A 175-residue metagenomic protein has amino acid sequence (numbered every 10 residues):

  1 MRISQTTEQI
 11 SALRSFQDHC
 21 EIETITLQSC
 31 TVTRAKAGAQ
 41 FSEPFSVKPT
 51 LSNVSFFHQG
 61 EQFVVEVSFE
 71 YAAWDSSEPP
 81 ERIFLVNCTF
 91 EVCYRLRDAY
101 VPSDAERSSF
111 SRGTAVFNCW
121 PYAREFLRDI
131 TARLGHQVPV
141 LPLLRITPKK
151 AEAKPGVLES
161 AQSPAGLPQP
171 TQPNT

Functional and structural regions predicted by a protein language model:
M1-F117, E125-T175: N-terminal intrinsically disordered, cationic/polar leader segments that include organellar targeting peptides
